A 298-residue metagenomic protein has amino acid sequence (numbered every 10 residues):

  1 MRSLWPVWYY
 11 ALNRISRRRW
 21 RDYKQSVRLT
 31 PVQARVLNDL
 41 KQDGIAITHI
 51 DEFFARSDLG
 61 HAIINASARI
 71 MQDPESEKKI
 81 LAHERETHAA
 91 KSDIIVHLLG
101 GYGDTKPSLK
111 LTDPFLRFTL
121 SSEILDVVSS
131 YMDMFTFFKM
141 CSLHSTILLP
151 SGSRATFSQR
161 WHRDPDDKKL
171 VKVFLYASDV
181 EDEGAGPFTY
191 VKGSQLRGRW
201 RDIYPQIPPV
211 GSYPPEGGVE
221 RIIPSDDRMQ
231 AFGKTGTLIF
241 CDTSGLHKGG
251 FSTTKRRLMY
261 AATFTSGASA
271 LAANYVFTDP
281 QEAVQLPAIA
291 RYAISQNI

Functional and structural regions predicted by a protein language model:
R2-D43, H49-Q159: Non-heme Fe(II)-dependent double-stranded beta-helix
I15-R18, D22-S26, A68-R69, W200-P205 (+2 more regions): Non-heme Fe(II)/2-oxoglutarate
M134-F137, H162-D166, A177-G186, V191-Q195: Active-site region of the double-stranded beta-helix
K139-M140, P150, R154-Q159, V171-K172 (+4 more regions): A short secondary-structure junction signal
S158, K168-K172, A185, R228-Q230 (+1 more regions): Extracellular structured ligand-interaction cores
S158-P165, L246-G249: Histidine-centered catalytic micro-motifs
D166-D182, F232-G233, F240, T263-S266: Short, conserved beta-strand element in jelly-roll/cupin
E181-L246: Double-stranded beta-helix
